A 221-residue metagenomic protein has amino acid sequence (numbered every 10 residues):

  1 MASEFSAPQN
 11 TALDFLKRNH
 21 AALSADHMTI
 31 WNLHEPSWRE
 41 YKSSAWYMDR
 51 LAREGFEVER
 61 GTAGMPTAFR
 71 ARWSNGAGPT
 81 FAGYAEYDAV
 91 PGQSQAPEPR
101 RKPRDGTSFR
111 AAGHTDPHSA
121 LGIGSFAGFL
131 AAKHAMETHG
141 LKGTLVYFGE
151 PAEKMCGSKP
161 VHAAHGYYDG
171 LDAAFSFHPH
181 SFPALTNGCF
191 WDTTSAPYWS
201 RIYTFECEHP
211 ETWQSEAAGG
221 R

Functional and structural regions predicted by a protein language model:
E4-H114, S119-F126, L130-G143: Acidic/His- and Gly-rich active-site-bordering loop/insert found across diverse amide/peptide-bond hydrolases
V90, T107-R110, S119-A120, M136-R221: Histidine/acidic-residue-rich, glycine-tolerant segments that coordinate divalent metal ions
